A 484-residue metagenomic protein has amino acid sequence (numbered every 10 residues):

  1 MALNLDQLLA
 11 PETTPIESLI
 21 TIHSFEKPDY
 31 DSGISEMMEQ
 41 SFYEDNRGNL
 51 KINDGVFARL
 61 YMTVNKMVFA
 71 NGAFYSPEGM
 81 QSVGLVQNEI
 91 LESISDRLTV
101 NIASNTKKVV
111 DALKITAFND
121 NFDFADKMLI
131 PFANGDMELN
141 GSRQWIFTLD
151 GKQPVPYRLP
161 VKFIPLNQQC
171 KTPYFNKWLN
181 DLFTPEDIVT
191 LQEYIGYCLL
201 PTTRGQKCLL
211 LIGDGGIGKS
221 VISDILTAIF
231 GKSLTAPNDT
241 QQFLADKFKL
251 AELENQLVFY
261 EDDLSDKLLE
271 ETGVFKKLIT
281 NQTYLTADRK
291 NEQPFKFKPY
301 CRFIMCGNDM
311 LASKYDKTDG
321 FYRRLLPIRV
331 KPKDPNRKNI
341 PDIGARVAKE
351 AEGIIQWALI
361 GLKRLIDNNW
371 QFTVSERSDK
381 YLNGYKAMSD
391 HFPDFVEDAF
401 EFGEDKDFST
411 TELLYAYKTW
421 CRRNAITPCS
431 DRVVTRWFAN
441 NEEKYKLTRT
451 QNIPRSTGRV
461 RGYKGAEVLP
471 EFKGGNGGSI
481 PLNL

Functional and structural regions predicted by a protein language model:
A2-A70, D96-I217, V221-L484: Feature primarily recognizes SF3-like P-loop helicase cores of small DNA viruses
F69-V100: TRNA-binding/sensing appendages of the translation machinery
